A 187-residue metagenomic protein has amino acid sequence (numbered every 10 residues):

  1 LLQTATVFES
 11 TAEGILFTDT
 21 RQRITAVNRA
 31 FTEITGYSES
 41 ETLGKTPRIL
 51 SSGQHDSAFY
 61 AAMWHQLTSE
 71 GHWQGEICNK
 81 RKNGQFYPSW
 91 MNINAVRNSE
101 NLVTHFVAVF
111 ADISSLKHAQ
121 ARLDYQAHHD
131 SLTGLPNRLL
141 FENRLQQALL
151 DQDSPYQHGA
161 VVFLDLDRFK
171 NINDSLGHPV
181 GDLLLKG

Functional and structural regions predicted by a protein language model:
L2-F17: Sensory modules in modular signal-transduction proteins
I24-T25: Conserved hydrophobic beta-strand signature of PAS-family and PAS-like sensory domains
R29, E33, Y37, E41-Q54: PAS-family sensory/regulatory domains
T46, G53-Q85: Terminal output helix/cap of sensory domains in signal transduction proteins
M91-I93, F110: Sensory-domain boundary capping and coupling elements
E100, A111-Y125: Sensory coupling linkers of modular signal transduction proteins
L102-D112, F163: PAS-family sensory domains
K117, D124-H128, G134-A160, D167-G187: Conserved long alpha-helical elements within nucleotide-processing catalytic cores of c-di-GMP signaling and class III
